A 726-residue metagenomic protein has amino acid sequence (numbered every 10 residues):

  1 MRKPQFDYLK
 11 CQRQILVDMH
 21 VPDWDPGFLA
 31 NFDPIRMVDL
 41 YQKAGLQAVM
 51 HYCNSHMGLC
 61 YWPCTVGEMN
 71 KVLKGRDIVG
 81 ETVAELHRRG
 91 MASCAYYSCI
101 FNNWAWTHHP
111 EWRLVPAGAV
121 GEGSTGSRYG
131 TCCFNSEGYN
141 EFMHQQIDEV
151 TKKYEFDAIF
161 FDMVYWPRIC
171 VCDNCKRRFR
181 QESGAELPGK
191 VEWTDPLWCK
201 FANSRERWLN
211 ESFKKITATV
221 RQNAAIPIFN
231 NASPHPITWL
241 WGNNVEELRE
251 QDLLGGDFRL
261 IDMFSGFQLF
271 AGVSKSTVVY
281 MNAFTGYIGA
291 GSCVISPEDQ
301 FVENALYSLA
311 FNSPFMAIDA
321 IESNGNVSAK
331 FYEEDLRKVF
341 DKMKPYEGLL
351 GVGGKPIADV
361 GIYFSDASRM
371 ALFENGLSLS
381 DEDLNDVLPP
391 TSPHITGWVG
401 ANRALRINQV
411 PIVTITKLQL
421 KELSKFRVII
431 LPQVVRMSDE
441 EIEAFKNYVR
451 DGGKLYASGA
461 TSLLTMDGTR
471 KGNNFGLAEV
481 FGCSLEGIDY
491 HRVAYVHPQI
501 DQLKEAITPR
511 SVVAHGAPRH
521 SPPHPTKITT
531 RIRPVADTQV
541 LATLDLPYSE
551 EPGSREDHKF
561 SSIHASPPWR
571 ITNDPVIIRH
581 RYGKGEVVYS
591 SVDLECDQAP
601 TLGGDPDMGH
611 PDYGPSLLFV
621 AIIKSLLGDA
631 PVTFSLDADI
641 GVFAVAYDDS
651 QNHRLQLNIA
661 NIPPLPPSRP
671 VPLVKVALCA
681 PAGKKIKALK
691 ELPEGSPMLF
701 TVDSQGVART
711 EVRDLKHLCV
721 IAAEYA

Functional and structural regions predicted by a protein language model:
M1-L59, M91: N-terminal structural segment of carbohydrate-active enzymes
R2, L9-C11, L40, V72 (+5 more regions): Carbohydrate-binding surfaces of carbohydrate-active enzymes
F6-W24, A119-S127, K275-G289: N-terminal small/glycine-rich loop or linker at the start of catalytic domains across soluble metabolic enzymes
D18-H20, M50-L59, Y97-W104, F160-V171 (+4 more regions): Short, solvent-exposed turn/loop segments enriched in Gly/Ser/Thr/Pro and often Arg
H20-F32, R128-F142, A290-E298: Active-site mouth loops of central-metabolism enzymes
M37, Q42-D77, F101-G126, Y154 (+4 more regions): Aromatic-lined carbohydrate-binding/catalytic grooves of carbohydrate-active enzymes
V49-Y52, M143, V150-R168, V428-Q433 (+1 more regions): Short acidic catalytic loops
A95-Y154, L187-A202, G400: Active-site-adjacent "subsite" loops/lids of carbohydrate-active enzymes
